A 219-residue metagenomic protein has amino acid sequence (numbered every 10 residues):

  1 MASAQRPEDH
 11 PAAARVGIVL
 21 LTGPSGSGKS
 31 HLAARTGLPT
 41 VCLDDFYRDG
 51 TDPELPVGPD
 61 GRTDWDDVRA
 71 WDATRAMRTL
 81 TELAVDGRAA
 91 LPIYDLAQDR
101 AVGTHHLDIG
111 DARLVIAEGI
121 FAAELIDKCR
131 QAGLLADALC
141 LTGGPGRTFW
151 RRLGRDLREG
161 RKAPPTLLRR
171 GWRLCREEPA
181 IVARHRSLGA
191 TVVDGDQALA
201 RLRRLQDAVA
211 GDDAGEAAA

Functional and structural regions predicted by a protein language model:
M1-A13, G110-D111, R173-A219: NTP-dependent small-molecule kinase module
L21: Hydrophobic anchor at the beta1->P-loop junction of P-loop NTPases
S25: The conserved Walker
K29: Conserved lysine of the Walker
L32: Hydrophobic positions on the alpha1 helix immediately C-terminal to the Walker A/P-loop
L38-C42, A138-C140, V192-V193: Conserved beta-strand scaffold positions in the cores of enzyme catalytic domains, especially in NTP/NDP-utilizing
P39-L43, Y47-R100: Conserved nucleotide-sensing/catalytic segment adjacent to the nucleotide-binding pocket in NTP-handling enzymes
V102-R161: ATP-dependent NMP and nucleoside kinases share a basic, alpha-helical "lid"
